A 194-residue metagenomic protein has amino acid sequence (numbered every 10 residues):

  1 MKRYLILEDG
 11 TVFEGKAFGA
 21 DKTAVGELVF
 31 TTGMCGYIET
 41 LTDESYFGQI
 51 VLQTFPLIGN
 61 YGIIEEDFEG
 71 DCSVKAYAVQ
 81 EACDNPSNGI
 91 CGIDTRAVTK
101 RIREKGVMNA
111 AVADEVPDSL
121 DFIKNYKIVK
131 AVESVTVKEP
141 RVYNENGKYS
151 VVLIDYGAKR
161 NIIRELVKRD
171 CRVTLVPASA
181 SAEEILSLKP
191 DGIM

Functional and structural regions predicted by a protein language model:
M1-E183, S187-L188: RNA-binding accessory domains that recognize and position tRNA/RNA substrates
M194: N-terminal Rossmann-like NAD(P) cofactor-binding module of classical short-chain dehydrogenase/reductase
